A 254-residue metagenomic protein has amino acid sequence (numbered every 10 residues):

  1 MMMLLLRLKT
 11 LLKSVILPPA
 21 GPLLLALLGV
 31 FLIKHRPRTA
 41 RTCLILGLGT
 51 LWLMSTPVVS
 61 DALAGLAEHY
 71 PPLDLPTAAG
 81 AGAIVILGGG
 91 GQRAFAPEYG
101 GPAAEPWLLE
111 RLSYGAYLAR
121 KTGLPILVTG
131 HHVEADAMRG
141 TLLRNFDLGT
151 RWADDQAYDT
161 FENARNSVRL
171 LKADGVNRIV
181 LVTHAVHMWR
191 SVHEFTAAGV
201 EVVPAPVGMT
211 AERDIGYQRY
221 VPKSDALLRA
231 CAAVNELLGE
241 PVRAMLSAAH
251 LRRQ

Functional and structural regions predicted by a protein language model:
M2-I33: Membrane-embedded alpha-helical segments of integral membrane proteins
L4-L12, V59, L63-A67, A230 (+2 more regions): Hydrophobic alpha-helical segments of integral membrane proteins, encompassing both true transmembrane helices
L11, P18, T39-L46: Alpha-helical transmembrane segments
G29-I33, L51, R243: Structural signal for membrane-spanning alpha-helices in multi-pass inner-membrane proteins, emphasizing helix cores
L32-A40: Membrane-interface helix-boundary motifs at transmembrane edges
T42-P57: Hydrophobic membrane-insertion alpha-helices, especially the h-region of bacterial N-terminal signal peptides
T56-A226, A230-C231: A structural signal for short, hydrophobic/glycine-enriched beta-strand patches
V221, P241-Q254: Extracytoplasmic/luminal low-complexity segments enriched in Pro/Gly and acidic/polar residues that act as flexible
